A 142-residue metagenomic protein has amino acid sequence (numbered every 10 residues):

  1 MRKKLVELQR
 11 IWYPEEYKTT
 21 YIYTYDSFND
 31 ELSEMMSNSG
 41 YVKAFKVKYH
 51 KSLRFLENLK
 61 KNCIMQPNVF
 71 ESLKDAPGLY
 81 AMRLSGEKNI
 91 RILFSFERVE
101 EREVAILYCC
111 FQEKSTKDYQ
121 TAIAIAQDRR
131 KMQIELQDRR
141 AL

Functional and structural regions predicted by a protein language model:
M1-N89, V99-E103, F111-L142: Basic, Lys/Arg-enriched alpha-helical interface segments
Y108: Conserved catalytic cores of phosphodiester-cleaving nucleases, focusing on short active-site segments
